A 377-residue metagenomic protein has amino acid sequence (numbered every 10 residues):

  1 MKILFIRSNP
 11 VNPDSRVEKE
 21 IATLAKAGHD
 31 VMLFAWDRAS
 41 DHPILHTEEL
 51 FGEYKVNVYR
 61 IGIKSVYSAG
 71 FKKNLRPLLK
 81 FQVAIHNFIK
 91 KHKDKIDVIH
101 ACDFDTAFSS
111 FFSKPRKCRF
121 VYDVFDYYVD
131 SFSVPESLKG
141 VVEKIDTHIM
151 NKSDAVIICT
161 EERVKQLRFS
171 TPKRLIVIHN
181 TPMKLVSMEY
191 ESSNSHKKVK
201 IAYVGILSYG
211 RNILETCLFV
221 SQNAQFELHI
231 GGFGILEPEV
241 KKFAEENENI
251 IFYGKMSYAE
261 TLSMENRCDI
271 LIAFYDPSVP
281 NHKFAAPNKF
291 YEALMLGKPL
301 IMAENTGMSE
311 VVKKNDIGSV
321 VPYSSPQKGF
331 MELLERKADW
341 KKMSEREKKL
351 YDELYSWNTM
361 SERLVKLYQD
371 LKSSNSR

Functional and structural regions predicted by a protein language model:
K2-L4, I157, S193-S221, L228-H229 (+1 more regions): Conserved donor-binding/catalytic core segment of Leloir-type glycosyltransferases
L4-N12, K26-R76, R163-R168, V177 (+1 more regions): N-terminal strand-loop element at the rim of the active site of nucleotide-sugar-dependent glycosyltransferases
V11, S15, R211, S257-E265 (+2 more regions): Nucleotide-sugar-dependent
A35, V129, E143-E189, H196 (+1 more regions): Donor nucleotide-sugar binding/catalytic pocket of nucleotide-sugar-dependent glycosyltransferases
R76-K80, C118-V121, V129-H148, K184-S187 (+1 more regions): Nucleotide-sugar donor phosphate/pyrophosphate-binding loop at the beta->alpha transition of glycosyltransferases
V83-K90, F108, F112-R116, Y122 (+1 more regions): Membrane-proximal helix-turn-helix segments that form the acceptor-binding/catalytic region of lipid-linked
P238-E265: Nucleotide-activated donor-binding/catalytic signature segment of Leloir-type glycosyltransferases, i.e., the conserved
E332, D339-L354, R363-K366: A short, well-ordered alpha-helix in the C-terminal region of glycosyltransferases
